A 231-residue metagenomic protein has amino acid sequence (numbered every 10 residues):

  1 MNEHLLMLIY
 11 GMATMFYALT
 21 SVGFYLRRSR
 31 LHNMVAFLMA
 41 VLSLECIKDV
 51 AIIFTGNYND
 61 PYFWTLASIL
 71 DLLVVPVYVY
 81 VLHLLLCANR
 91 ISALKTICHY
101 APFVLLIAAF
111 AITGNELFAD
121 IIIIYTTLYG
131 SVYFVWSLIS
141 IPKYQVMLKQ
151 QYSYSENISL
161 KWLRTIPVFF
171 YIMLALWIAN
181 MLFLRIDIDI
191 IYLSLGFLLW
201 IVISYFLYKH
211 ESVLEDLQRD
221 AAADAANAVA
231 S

Functional and structural regions predicted by a protein language model:
M1-L106, I124: N-terminal low-complexity or simple alpha-helical regulatory segments that function as activation/interaction modules
R28-I47, H99, I122-L182, I186 (+1 more regions): Alpha-helical transmembrane segments of multi-pass integral membrane proteins
S29, N59-F63, R90-I91, G114 (+4 more regions): Juxtamembrane/transmembrane-helix boundary motifs in multi-pass membrane proteins
I47-N59, A108-F118, A175-R185: Juxtamembrane "helix-exit" motif on the non-cytosolic side of transmembrane helices
V75-L82, F134, W200-I203: Transmembrane alpha-helical segments
H83, C87, L138-P142, N180 (+1 more regions): Membrane-water interface at transmembrane helix exits
L195-E211: Alpha-helical membrane-embedded segments
Y208-S231: Membrane-proximal linker segments that couple transmembrane helices to downstream signaling/catalytic modules
